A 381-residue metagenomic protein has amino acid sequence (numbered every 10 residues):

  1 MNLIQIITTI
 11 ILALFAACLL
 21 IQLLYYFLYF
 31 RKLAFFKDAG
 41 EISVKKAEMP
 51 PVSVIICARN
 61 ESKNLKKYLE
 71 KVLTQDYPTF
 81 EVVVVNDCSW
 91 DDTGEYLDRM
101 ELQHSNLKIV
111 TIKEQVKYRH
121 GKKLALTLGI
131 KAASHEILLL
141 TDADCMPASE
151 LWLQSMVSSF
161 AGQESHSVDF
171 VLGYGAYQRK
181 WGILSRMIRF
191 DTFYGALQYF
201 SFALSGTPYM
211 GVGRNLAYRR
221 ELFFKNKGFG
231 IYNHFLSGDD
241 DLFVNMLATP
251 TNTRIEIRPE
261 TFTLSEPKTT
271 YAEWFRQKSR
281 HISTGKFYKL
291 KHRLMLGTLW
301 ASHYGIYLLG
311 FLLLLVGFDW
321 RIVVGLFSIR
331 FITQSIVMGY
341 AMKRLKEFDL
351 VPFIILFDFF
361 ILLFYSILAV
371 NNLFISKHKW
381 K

Functional and structural regions predicted by a protein language model:
M1-K46, N372: N-terminal membrane-anchoring/stem segments of glycan-assembly enzymes
R31, L299-K377: Membrane-embedded multi-pass helical conduit in multi-pass membrane proteins, especially envelope-biosynthetic
F35-G40, E61-T74: Short, well-formed alpha-helical segments that are part of the catalytic scaffolds of diverse glycosyltransferases
P50-S53, E81: Cell-envelope/extracellular polymer assembly enzymes that use nucleotide-activated donors
L69-Q115: Acidic donor-binding segment of Leloir-type glycosyltransferases
D92, A143-S159: Acidic donor-binding/catalytic loop of UDP-sugar-dependent glycosyltransferases, especially processive GT2
L138: Short aromatic/hydrophobic "clamp" motif used to bind/position activated sugar donors
F160, V168-A196, E221-F224, G228-H292: Catalytic donor/gating beta->alpha subdomain of glycosyltransferases that bind UDP-sugars
